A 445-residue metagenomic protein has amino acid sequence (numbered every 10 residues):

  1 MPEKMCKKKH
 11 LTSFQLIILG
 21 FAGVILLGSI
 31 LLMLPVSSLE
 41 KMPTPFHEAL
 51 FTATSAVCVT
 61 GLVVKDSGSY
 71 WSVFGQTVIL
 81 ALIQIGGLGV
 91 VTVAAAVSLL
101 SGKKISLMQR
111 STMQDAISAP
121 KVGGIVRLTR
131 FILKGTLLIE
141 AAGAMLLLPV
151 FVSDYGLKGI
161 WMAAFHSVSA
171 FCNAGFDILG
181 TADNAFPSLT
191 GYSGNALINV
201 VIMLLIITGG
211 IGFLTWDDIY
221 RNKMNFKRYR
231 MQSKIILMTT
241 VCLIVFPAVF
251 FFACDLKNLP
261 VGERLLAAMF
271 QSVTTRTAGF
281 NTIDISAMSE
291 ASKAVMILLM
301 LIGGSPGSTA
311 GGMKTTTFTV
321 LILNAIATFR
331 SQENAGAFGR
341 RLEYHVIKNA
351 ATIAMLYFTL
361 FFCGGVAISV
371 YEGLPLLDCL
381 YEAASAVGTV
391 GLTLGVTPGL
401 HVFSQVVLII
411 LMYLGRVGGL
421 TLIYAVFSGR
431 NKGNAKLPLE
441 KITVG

Functional and structural regions predicted by a protein language model:
M1-G445: Membrane-proximal intracellular helices of multi-pass ion channels
